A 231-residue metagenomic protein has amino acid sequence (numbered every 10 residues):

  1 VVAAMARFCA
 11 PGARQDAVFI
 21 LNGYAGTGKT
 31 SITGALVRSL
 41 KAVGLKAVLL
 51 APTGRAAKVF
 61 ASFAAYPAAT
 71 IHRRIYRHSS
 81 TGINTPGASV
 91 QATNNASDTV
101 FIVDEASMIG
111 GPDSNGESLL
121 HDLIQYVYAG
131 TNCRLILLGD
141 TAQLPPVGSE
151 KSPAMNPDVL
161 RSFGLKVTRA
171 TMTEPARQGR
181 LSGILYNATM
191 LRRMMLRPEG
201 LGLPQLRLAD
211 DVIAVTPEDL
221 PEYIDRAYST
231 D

Functional and structural regions predicted by a protein language model:
M5, C9, R14, Q125-C133 (+1 more regions): Conserved helicase motor core of P-loop NTPases
L21: Hydrophobic anchor at the beta1->P-loop junction of P-loop NTPases
G26: Walker A (P-loop) phosphate-binding loop of P-loop NTPases
K29: Conserved lysine of the Walker
I32, L36: Hydrophobic positions on the alpha1 helix immediately C-terminal to the Walker A/P-loop
K46, S97-V100, G130-I136: Loop/turn-to-beta-strand initiation segments
V48-T99: Inter-Walker segment of RecA-like/P-loop motor cores
D104-A106, T141: Walker B catalytic acidic pair
